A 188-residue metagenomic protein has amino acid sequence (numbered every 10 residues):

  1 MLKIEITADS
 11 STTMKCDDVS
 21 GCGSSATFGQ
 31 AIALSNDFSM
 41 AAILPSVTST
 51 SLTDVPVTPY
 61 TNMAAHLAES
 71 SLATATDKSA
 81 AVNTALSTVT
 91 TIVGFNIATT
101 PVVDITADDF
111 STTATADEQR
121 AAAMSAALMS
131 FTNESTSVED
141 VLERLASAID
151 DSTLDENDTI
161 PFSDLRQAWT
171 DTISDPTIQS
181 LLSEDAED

Functional and structural regions predicted by a protein language model:
M1-D188: Feature for extracytoplasmic/surface-facing segments of secreted or surface-associated proteins, emphasizing
